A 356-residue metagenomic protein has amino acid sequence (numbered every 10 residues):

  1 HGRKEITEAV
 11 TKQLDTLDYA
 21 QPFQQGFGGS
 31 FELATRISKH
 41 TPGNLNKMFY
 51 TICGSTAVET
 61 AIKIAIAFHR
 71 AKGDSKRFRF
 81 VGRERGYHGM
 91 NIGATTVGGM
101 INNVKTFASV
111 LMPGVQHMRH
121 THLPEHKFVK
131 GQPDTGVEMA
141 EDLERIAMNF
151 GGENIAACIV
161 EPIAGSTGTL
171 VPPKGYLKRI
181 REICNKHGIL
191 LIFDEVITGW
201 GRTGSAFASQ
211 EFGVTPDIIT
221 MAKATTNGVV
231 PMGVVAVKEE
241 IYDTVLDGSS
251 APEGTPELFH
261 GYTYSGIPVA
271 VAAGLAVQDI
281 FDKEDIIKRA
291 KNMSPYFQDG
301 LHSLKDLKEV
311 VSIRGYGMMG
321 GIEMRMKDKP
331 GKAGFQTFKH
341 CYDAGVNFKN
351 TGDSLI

Functional and structural regions predicted by a protein language model:
H1-I356: Conserved N-terminal phosphate-binding loop of PLP-dependent enzymes in the Aspartate aminotransferase
